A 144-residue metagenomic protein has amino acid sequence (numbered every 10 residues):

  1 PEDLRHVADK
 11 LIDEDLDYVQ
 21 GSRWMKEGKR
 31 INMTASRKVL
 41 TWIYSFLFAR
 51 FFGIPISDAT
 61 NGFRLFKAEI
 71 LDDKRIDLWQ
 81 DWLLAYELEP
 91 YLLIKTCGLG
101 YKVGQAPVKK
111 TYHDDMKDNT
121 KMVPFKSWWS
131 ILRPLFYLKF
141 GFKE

Functional and structural regions predicted by a protein language model:
P1-Y86, H113-V123, W129-L132: Acceptor/aglycone-binding surface of glycosyltransferases and processive sugar-polymer synthases
I54-P55, Q80-W82, L93-T111: Catalytic donor-sugar/metal-binding loop of nucleotide-sugar-dependent glycosyltransferases
P90: DNA-recognition element of transcription regulators
S130-E144: C-terminal, non-catalytic tails of nucleotide-sugar-dependent glycosyltransferases
